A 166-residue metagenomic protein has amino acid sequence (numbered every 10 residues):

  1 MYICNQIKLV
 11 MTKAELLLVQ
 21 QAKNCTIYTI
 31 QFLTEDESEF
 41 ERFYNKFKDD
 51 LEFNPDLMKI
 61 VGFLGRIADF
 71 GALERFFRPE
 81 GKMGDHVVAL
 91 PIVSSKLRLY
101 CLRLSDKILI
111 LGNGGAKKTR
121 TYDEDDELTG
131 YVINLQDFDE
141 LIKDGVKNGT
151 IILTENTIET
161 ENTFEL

Functional and structural regions predicted by a protein language model:
M1-K96, K118-L166: Basic, Lys/Arg-enriched alpha-helical interface segments
K96-L102: Short acidic loop-to-beta-strand element that houses the catalytic metal-binding Asp/Glu of nuclease active sites
L102-L111: Active-site beta-strand-loop-beta-strand hairpin of nuclease catalytic cores that positions key catalytic residues
G112-K117: Acidic/polar active-site rim loop that often engages polyanionic ligands
